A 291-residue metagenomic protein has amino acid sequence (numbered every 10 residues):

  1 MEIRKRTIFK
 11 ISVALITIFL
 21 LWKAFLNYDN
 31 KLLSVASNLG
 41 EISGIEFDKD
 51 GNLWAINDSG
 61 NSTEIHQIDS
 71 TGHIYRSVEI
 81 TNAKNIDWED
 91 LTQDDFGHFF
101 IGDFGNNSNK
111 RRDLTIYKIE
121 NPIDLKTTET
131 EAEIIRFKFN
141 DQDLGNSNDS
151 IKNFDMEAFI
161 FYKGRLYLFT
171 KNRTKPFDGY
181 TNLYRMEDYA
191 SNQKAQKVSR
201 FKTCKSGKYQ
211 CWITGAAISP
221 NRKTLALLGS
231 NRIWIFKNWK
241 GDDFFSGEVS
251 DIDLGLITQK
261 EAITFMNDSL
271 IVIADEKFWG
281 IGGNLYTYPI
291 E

Functional and structural regions predicted by a protein language model:
M1-A14: N-terminal Sec-pathway targeting helices
F9, L21-E291: Sequence/structural signature of beta-propeller domains
I16-F19: Sec-dependent N-terminal signal peptides of Gram-positive bacterial secreted proteins and lipoproteins
